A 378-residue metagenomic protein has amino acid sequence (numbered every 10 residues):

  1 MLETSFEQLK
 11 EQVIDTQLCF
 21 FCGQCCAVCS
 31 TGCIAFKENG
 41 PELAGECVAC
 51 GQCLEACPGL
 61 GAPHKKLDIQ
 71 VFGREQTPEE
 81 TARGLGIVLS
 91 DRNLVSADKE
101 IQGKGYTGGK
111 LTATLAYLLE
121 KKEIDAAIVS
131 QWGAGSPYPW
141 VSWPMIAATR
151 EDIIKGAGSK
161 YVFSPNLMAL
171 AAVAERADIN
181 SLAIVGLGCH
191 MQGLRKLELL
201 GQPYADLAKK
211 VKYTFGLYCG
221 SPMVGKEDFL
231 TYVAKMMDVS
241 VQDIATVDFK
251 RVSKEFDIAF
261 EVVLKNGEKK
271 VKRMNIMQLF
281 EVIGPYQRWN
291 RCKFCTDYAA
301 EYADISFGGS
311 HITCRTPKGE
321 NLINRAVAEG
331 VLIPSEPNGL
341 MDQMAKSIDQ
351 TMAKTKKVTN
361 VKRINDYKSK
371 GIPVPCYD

Functional and structural regions predicted by a protein language model:
M1-C29, A245-L264: A broadly conserved sequence feature marking short terminus-proximal activation segments in nucleic acid-centric
L2-E3, I14-F20, Q24-E42, Q52-G73 (+1 more regions): Iron-sulfur cluster-binding cysteine motifs and their immediate structural context in ferredoxin-like electron-transfer
T4-L9, I14-T16, I34, E42-A44 (+1 more regions): Short, intrinsically disordered, charge-biased short linear motifs at domain edges
Q17-T31, V48-G59, L187-G193, S221 (+1 more regions): Local cysteine-cluster metal-coordination motifs and their immediate loop/turn environment, predominantly Fe-S cluster
S30, P41-A44, K110-Y117: Short alpha-helical segments and helix-capping/turn motifs at coil-helix boundaries
A44, L60, S130-W132: Acidic/polar N-terminal loop/beta-strand segments that form early-domain functional surfaces
K66-D378: Iron-sulfur-associated redox domains of electron-transfer enzymes in respiratory and anaerobic energy metabolism
